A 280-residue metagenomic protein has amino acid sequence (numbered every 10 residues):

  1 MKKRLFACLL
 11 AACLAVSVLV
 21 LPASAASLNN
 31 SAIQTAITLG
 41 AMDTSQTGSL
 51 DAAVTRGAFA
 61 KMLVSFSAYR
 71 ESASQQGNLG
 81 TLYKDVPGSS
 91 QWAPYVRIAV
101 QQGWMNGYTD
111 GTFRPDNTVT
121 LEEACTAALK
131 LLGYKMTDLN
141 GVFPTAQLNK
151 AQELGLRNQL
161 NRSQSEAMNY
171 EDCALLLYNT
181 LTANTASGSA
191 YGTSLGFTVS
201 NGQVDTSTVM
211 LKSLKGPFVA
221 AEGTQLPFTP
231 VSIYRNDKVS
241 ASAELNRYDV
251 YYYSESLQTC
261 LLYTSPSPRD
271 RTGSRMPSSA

Functional and structural regions predicted by a protein language model:
K2-S31, I37-A60, V64-W92, Q102-E122 (+3 more regions): Feature responds to low-complexity, polar/acidic, surface-exposed segments characteristic of secreted/exported proteins
A36, A99, R247-Y248: Basic amphipathic alpha-helical segments that dock to polyanions
Y170: Aromatic- and glycine-enriched pocket-lining scaffold segments that form the walls of small-molecule binding clefts
V239-Y251: Short nucleic-acid-contacting surface segments enriched for D/E, G, S/T with interspersed K/R
Y248, S254-L262: Short, structured interface segments
C260-P277: Residue-level detector of conserved catalytic or cofactor/ligand-binding positions in enzyme active sites
